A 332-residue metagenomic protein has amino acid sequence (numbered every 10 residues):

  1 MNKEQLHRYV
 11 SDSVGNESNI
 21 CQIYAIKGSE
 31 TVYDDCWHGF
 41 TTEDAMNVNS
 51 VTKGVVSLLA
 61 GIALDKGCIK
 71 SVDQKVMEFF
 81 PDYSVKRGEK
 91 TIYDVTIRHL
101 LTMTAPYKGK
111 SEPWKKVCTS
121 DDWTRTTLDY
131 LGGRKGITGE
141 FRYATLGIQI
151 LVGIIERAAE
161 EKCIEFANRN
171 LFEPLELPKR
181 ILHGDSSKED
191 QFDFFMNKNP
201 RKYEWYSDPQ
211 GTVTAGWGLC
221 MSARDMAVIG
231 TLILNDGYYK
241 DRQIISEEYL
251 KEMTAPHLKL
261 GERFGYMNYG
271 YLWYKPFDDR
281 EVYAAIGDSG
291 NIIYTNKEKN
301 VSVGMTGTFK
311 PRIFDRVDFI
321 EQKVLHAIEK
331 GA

Functional and structural regions predicted by a protein language model:
E4, R8-V14, T41-V48, T52 (+1 more regions): Active-site-proximal loop and beta-strand segments within enzyme catalytic domains
V10-F40, I293-Y294, N300-G304: A short, well-structured edge-of-sheet supersecondary motif
S29, N47-V72, L100, L151-I155 (+3 more regions): Active-site SXXK
T42, S111-K188, T212, W217: Catalytic-site signature segments of enzymes, centered on catalytic residues
N47, K66-A105, A158-G216: Active-site helix/loop module of the DD-peptidase/beta-lactamase fold, centered on the serine-lysine SxxK catalytic
G147-I154, W217-Y238, N291, N296-T306: Active-site-proximal alpha-helical segments within enzyme catalytic domains
D193-V213, T254-S302: Active-site Gly/Thr loop motif
V282-A332: Structured C-terminal helix/loop/strand segments within mature extracytoplasmic catalytic/sensor domains
